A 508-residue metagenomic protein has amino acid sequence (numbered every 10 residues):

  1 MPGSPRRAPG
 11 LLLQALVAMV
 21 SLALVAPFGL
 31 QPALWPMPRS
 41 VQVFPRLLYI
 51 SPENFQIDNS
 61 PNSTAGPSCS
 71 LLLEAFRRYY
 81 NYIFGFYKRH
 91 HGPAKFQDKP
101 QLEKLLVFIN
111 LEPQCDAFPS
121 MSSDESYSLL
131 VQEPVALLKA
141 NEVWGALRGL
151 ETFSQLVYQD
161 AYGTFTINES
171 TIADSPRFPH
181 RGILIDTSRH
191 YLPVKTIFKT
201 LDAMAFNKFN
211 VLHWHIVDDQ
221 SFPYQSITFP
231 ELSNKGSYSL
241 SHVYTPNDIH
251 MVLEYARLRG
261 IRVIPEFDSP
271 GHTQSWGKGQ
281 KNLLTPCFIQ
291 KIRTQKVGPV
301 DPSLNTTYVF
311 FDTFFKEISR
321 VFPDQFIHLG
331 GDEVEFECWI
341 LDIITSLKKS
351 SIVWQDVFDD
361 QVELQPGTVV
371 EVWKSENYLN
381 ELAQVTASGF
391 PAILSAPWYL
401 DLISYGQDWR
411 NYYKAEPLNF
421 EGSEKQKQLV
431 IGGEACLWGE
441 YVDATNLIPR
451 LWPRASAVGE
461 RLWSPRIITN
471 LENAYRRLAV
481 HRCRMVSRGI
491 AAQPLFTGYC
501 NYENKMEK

Functional and structural regions predicted by a protein language model:
P2-R181, I343-L347, S351-D360, L364 (+2 more regions): Acidic, contiguous N-terminal accessory segments
F86-P93, I197-T200, I249-H250, F314 (+1 more regions): Short alpha-helical segments and helix-capping/turn motifs at coil-helix boundaries
Q114-H328, E335, A435-V442: Feature activates predominantly on carbohydrate-active enzymes
L201, P246-L253, L341, L379-A383 (+1 more regions): Short amphipathic alpha-helical segments and helix-helix/interface helices
D218-D219, S269-G271, F358-D359, Y399 (+1 more regions): Conserved beta-strand edge residues that scaffold enzyme active sites
K281, I289-V369, W373-F390: Active-site neighborhood of glycoside hydrolase catalytic domains
S351-D356, E363-K508: Flexible, acidic glycine-rich loops studded with aromatic residues
